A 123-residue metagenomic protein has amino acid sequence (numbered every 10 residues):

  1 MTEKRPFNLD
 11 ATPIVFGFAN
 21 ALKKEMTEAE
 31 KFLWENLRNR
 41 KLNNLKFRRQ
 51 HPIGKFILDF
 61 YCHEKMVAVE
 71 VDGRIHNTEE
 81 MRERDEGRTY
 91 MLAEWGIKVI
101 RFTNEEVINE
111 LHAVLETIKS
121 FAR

Functional and structural regions predicted by a protein language model:
M1-L45, R123: Solvent-exposed, charged helical/coil patches that constitute nucleic-acid or partner-interaction surfaces
H51-F121: Basic, amphipathic alpha-helical patches used to engage nucleic acids or provide basic targeting signals, exemplified
